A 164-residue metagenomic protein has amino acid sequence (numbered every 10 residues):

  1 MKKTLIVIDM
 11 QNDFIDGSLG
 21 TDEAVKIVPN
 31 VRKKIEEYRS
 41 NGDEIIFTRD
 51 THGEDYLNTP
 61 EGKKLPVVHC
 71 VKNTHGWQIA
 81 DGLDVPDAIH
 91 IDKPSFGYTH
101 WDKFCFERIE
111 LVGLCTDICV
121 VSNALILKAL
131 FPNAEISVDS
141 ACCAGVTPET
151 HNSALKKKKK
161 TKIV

Functional and structural regions predicted by a protein language model:
M1-T4, N30-N41, E61-V164: Active-site-adjacent betaalpha module
I6-I8, R49, V112: Active-site flanking residues adjacent to catalytic metal/cofactor-binding acidic residues
Q11, T51-H52, C115, C143: Catalytic metal-binding/acid-base residues of hydrolase active sites
Q11-G17: Short acidic, Gly/Ser-rich segments with clustered Asp/Glu that frequently serve as metal-coordination loops in enzyme
I15, D55-Y56, V146: Conserved protein kinase catalytic core
S18-V25, K64-C70: Short glycine-enriched, charge-decorated loop/helix-capping segments at active-site entrances that position
Y38-E54: Von Willebrand factor
